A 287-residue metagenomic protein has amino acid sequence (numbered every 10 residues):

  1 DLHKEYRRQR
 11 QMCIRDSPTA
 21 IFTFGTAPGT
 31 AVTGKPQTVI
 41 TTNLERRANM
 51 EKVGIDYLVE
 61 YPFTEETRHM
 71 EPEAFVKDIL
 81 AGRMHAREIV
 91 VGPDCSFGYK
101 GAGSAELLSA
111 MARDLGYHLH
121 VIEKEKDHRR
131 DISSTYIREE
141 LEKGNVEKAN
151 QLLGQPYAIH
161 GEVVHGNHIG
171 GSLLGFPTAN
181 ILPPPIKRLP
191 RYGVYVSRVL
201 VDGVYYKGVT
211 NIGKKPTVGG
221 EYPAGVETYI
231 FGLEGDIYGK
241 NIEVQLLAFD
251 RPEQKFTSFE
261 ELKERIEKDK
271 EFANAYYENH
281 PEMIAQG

Functional and structural regions predicted by a protein language model:
D1-R10, I14: Single conserved hydrophobic/aromatic residue that forms the stacking wall/gate of nucleotide- or nucleobase-binding
Y6, R130-S133, I242: N-terminal alpha-helical segment
Q11, S17-G82: Core alpha/beta nucleotide-donor-binding catalytic domains of modification enzymes
R15-S17, I55, Y117, Q155 (+1 more regions): Short glycine/serine/threonine/alanine-rich loop segments
P62, P93, I212-K214: Short secondary-structure boundary segments
H69-F176, L200, T257-E261, E267 (+1 more regions): Classical nucleotidyltransferase
G166-G287: Phosphate/ribose-recognition catalytic cores of enzymes acting on nucleotide-derived substrates
